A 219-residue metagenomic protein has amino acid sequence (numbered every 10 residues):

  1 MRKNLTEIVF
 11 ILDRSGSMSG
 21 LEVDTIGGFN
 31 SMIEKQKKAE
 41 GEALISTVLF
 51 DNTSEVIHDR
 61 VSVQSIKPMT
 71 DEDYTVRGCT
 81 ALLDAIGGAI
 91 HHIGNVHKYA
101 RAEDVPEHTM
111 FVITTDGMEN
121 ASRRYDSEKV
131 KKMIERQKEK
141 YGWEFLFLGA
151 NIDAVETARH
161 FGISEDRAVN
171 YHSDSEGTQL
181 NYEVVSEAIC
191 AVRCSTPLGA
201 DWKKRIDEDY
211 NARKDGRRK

Functional and structural regions predicted by a protein language model:
M1-K219: Acidic, low-complexity intrinsically disordered regions
